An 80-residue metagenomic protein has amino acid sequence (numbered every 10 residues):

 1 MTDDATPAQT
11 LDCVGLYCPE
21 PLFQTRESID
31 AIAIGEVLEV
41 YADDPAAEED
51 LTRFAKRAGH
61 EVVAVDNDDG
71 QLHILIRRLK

Functional and structural regions predicted by a protein language model:
M1-T2, K80: N-terminal targeting leader peptides, primarily classical Sec-type signal peptides for secretion
T2-D12: Right-handed parallel beta-helix/beta-solenoid
L11-D66: Amphipathic, hydrophobic secondary-structure cores in small proteins
H73-K80: Core SAM-dependent methyltransferase catalytic element
